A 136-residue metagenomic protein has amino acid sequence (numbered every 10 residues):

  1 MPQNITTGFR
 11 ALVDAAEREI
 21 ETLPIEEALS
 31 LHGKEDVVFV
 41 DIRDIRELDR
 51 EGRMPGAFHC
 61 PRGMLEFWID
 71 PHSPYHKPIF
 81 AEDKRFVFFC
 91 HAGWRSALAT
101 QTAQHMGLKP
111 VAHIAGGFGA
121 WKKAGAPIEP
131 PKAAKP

Functional and structural regions predicted by a protein language model:
M1-V37, I45-R85, W94-P136: Rhodanese-like catalytic fold shared by cysteine-dependent sulfurtransferases and DSP/PTP-type phosphatases
V40: Active-site flanking residues adjacent to catalytic metal/cofactor-binding acidic residues
F89: Short, surface-exposed ligand- or partner-binding patches at beta-edge/loop junctions that are enriched in aromatics
